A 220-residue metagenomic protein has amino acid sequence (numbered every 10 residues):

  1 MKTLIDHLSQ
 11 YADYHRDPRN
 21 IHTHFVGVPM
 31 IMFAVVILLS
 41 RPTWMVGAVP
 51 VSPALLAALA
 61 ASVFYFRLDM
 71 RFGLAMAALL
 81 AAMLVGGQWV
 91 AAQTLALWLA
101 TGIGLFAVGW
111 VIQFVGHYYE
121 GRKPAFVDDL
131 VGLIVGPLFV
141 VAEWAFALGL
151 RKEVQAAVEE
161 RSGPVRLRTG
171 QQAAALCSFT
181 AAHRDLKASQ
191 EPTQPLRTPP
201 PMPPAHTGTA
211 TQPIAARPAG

Functional and structural regions predicted by a protein language model:
K2-D13, R122-C177: Membrane-proximal soluble regions of multi-pass membrane proteins
L8-P29, I37-L39, A61-R71, Y119 (+1 more regions): Membrane interfacial helix-start motif at the N-side
G27-I37, M76-L84: Core segments of transmembrane alpha-helices that mediate helix-helix packing or line hydrophobic substrate/ligand
R41-L55, A100-G104: Structural signature of hydrophobic alpha-helical transmembrane segments
V49-Q93: Helix-adjacent hinge/juxtasegments
A61-R71, W89, L105-G121, V140-W144 (+1 more regions): Transmembrane alpha-helical segments that form the membrane-embedded catalytic/substrate-channel core of multi-pass
Q171-Q172, H183, Q190, Q194 (+2 more regions): Low-complexity, intrinsically disordered or signal/transmembrane-proximal segments
L196-G220: Long, low-complexity, intrinsically disordered segments
